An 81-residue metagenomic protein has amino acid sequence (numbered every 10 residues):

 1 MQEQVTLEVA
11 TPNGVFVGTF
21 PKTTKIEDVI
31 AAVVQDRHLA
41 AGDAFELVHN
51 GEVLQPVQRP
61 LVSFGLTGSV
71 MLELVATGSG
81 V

Functional and structural regions predicted by a protein language model:
M1-V81: Ubiquitin system architectures
